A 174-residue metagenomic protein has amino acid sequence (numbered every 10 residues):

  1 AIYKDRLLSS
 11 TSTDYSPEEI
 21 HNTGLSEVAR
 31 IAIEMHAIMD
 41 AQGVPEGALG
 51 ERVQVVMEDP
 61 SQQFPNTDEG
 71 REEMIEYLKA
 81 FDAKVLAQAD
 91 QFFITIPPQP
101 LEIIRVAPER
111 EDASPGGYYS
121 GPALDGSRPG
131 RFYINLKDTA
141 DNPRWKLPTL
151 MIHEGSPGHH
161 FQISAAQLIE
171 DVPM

Functional and structural regions predicted by a protein language model:
A1-M174: N-terminal maturation segment of proteins
